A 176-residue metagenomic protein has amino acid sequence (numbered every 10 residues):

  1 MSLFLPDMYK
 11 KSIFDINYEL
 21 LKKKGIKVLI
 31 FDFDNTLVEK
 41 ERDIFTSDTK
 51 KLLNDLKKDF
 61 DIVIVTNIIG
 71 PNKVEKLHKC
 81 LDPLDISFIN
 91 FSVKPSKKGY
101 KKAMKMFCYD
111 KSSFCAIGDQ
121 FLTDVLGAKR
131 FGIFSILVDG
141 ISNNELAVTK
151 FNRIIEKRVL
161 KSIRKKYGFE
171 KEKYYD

Functional and structural regions predicted by a protein language model:
S2-G25, L29-F31, V38, D43 (+2 more regions): Asp-based, Mg2+/Mn2+-dependent phosphohydrolase catalytic module
